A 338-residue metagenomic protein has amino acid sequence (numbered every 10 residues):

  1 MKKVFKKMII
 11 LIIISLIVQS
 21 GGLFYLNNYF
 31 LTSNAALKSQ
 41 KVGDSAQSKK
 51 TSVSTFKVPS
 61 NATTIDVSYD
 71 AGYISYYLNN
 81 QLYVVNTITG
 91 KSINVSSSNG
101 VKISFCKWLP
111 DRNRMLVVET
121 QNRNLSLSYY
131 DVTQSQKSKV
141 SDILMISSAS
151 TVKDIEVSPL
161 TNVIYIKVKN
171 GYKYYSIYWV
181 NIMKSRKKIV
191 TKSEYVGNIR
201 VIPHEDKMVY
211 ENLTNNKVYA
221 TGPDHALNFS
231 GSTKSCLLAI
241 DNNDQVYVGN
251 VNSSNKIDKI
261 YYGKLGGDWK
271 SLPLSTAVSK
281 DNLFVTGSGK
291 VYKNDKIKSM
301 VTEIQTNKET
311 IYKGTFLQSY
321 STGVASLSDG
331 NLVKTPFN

Functional and structural regions predicted by a protein language model:
M1-N61: Sequence/structural signature of beta-propeller modules and their immediately flanking N-terminal secretory/stalk
K50-K57, K91-S97, Q136-S147, S185-T191 (+3 more regions): A short beta-strand motif characteristic of beta-propeller blades
K50-Y83: Beta-strand-rich domains and repeat architectures in extracellular enzymes and scaffolds, especially beta-propellers
T55-T63, T151, T276-N282: Extracellular ectodomain segments of secreted/surface proteins
Y76-Y77, T120-L125, K169-Y175, E211-T214 (+2 more regions): Short, solvent-exposed loop/turn segments at conserved positions within beta-propeller repeat blades
Q81, S126-S128, S176-Y178, K217 (+2 more regions): A short loop-to-beta-strand structural motif that recurs across blades of beta-propeller domains
Y83, T87-Y210: Non-cytosolic head/periplasmic domains of membrane-anchored proteins
R200-N338: Extracytoplasmic/luminal low-complexity segments enriched in Pro/Gly and acidic/polar residues that act as flexible
